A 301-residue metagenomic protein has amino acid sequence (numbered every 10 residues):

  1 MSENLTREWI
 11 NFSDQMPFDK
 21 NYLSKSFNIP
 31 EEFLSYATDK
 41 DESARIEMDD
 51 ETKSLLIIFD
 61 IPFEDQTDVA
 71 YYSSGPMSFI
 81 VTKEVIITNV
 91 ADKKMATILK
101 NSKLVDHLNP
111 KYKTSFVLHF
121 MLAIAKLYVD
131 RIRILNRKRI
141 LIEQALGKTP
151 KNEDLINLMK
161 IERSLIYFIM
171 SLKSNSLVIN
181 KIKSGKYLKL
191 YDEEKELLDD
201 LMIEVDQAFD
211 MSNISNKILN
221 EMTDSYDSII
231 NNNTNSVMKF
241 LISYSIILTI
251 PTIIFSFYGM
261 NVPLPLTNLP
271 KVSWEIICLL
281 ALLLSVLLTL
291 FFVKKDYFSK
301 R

Functional and structural regions predicted by a protein language model:
M1-S184, L190-Y191, D200, E204-Q207 (+2 more regions): Peripheral, non-transmembrane regulatory/ligand-interaction domains of membrane transport proteins
Y22, N28, D206-R301: Hydrophobic alpha-helical transmembrane segments and their immediately adjacent juxtamembrane loops
I182-K195, E221-N231: Long amphipathic alpha-helical coiled-coil segments
